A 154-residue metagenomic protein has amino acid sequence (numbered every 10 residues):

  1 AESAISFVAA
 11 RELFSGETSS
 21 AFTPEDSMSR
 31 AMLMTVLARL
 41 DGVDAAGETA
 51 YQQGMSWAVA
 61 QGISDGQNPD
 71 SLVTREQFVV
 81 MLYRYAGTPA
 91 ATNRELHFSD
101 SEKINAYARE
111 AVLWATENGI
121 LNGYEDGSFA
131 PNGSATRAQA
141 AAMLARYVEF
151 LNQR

Functional and structural regions predicted by a protein language model:
A1-S3, A10-Q77, L82-R109, N122-A135 (+1 more regions): Feature responds to low-complexity, polar/acidic, surface-exposed segments characteristic of secreted/exported proteins
T116: Short alpha-helix at the nucleotide-sugar/activated-sugar donor binding site of glycosyltransferases and closely
G119: Aromatic/histidine-rich interaction motifs
